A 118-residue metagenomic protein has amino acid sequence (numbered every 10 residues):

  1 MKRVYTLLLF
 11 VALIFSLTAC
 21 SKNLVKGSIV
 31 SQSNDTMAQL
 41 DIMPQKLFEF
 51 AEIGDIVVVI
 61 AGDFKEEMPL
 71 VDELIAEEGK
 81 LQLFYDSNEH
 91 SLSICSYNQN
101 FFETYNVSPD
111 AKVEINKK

Functional and structural regions predicted by a protein language model:
M1-V4: Positively charged n-region of N-terminal signal peptides that target proteins for export
T6-I14: Hydrophobic helical h-region of N-terminal Sec-dependent signal peptides in bacterial secretory/periplasmic proteins
L17-A19: C-terminal motif of bacterial Sec signal peptides marking the signal peptidase cleavage site
S21-S96, F102-K117: Long, compositionally biased stretches
